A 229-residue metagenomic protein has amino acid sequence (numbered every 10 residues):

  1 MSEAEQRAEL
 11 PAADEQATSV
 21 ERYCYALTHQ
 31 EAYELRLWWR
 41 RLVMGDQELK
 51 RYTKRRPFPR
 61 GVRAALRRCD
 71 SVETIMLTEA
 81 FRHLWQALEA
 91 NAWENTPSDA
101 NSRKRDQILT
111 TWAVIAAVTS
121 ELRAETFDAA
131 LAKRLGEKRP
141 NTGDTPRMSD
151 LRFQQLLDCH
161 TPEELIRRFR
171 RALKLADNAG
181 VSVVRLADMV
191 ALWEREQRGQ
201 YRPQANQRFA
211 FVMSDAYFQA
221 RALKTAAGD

Functional and structural regions predicted by a protein language model:
S2-D229: Basic, alpha-helical nucleic-acid-binding regions used in initiation and control of genome expression
